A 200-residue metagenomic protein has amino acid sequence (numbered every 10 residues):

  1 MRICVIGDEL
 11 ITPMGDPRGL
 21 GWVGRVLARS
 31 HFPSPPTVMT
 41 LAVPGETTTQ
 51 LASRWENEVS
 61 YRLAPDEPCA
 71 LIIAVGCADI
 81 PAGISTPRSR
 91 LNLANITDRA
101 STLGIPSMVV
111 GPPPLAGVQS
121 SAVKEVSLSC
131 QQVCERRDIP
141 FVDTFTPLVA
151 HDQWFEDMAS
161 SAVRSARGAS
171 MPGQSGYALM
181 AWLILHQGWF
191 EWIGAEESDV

Functional and structural regions predicted by a protein language model:
M1-P44, E56-D66: Serine-esterase "nucleophile elbow" of acetyl-processing enzymes
R2, C69-I72, P106: Structural motif
E9-L10, L41-E46, I72-I80, E135 (+1 more regions): Cell-envelope and extracellular/periplasmic
D16-G19, T48-R90: Oxyanion-hole/transition-state-stabilizing segment in secreted/luminal serine hydrolases and related acyltransferases
H31, A100, V133-C134: A generic structural signal for well-ordered alpha-helical segments
Y61-P68, L103-G104, E191-I193: Glycine-rich phosphate-binding loop signature in dinucleotide/nucleotide-binding domains
A74-A78, I96-L128: Active-site segments of SGNH/GDSL-like serine hydrolases that catalyze O-acetyl group transfer/hydrolysis on lipids
P114-V200: Catalytic His-Asp segment of secreted/periplasmic serine-dependent ester chemistry enzymes
